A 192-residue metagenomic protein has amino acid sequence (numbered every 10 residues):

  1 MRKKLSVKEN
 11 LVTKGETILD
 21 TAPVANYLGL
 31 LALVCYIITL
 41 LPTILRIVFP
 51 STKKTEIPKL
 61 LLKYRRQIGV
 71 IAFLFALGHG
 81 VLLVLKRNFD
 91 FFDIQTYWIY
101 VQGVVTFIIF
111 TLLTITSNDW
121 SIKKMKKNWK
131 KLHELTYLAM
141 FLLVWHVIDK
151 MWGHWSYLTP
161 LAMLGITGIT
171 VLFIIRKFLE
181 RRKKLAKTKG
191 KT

Functional and structural regions predicted by a protein language model:
M1-T192: Membrane-embedded alpha-helical bundles that constitute the cytochrome b-like, heme-associated redox core of multi-pass
